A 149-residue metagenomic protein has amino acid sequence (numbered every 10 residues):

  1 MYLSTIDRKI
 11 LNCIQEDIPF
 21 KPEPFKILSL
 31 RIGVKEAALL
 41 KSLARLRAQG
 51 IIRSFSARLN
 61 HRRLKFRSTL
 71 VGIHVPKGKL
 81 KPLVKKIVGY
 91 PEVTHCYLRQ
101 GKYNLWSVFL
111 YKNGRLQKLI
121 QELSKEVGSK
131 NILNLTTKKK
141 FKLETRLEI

Functional and structural regions predicted by a protein language model:
M1-I149: A compositional/biophysical signature of low hydrophobicity enriched in polar/charged and small residues
